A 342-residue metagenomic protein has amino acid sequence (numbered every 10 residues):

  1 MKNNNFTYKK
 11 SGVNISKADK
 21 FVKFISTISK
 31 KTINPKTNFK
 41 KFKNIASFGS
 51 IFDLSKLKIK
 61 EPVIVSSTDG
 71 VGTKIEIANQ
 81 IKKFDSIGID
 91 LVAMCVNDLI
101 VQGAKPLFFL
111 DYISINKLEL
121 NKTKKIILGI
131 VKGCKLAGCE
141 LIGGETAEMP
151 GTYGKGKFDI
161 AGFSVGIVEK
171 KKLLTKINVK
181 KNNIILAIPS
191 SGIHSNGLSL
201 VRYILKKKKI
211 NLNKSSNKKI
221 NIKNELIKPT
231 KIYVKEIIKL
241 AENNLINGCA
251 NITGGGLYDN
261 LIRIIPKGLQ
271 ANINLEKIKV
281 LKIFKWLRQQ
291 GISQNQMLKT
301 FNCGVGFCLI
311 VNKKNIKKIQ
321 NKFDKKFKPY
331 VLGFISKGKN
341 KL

Functional and structural regions predicted by a protein language model:
K2-G12, F21, T27, K122-A137 (+4 more regions): Glycine-/charge-enriched secondary-structure boundary and capping motifs
G12-V13, K17-D19, N34, N38: Basic, amphipathic N-terminal segments that precede the first structured/catalytic domain
T27-T32, K36-S191: Glycine-rich phosphate/pyrophosphate-binding loop regions near the starts of catalytic domains
G103-K105, L200, L245, K328: Short loop/turn motifs at secondary-structure junctions
K117, S195, L281: Loop/helix-junction capping segments adjacent to catalytic residues or to phosphate/diphosphate-binding pockets
D159, K172-I222: Short, acidic (Asp/Glu-rich) active-site segment that either coordinates a divalent metal cofactor
